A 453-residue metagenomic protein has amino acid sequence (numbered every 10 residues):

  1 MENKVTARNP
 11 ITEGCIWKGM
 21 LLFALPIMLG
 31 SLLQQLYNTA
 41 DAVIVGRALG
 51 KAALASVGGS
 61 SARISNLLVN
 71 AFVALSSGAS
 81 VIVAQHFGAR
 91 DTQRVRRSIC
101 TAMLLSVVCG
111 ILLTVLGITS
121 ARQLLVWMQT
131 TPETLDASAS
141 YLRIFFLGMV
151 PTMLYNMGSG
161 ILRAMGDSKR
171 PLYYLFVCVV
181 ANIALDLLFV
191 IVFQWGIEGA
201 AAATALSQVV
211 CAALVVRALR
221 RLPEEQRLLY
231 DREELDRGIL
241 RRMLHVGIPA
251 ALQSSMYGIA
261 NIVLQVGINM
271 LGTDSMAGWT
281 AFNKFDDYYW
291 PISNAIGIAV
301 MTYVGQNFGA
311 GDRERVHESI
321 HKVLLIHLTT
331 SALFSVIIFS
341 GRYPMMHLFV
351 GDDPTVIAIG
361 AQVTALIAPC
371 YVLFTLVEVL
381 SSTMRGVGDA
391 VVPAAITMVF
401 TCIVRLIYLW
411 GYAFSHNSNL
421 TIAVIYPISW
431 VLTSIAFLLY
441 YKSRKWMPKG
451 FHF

Functional and structural regions predicted by a protein language model:
M1-A24, V83-G148, V192-I248, V304-C370 (+1 more regions): Short alpha-helical transmembrane segments in multi-pass integral membrane proteins
I11-K51, R63-G78, I82, V107-T114 (+5 more regions): N-terminal transmembrane alpha-helices
L22-D41, I144, Y155, C178 (+5 more regions): Transmembrane helical elements of multi-pass membrane transporters/channels
I27, S31, V43, V81 (+15 more regions): Transmembrane alpha-helix boundary and packing residues in multipass membrane permease domains and related
L32, L36-A55, L125-P132, L188-W195 (+5 more regions): Helix-terminus/linker motif at the lipid-water interface of multi-pass membrane proteins
L49-R63, S138, L142, A201 (+3 more regions): Small-residue hotspots at the loop-to-helix junctions and early N-terminal turns of transmembrane alpha-helices
L54-V115, T152-P171, G278-R342, F374-T397: Small-residue-rich hydrophobic transmembrane alpha-helices
S76, I144-R163, P171-V179, A200-V215 (+4 more regions): Short runs within selected transmembrane alpha-helices of multi-pass transporters and secretion channels
